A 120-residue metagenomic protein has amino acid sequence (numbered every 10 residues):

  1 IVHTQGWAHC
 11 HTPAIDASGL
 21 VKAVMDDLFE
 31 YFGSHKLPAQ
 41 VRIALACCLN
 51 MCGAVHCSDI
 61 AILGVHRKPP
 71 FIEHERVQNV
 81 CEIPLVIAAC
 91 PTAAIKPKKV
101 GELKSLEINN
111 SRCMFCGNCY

Functional and structural regions predicted by a protein language model:
I1-V80: Small-residue-enriched alpha-helical segments and adjacent helix-cap loops that form tight helix-helix packing
A46, L63-V65, K98-V100, I108-N109: Generic beta-strand/beta-sheet core signal
V77-C81, E107-N110: Short, solvent-exposed segments of well-ordered alpha helices
L85-L106, R112-Y120: Iron-sulfur cluster-binding cysteine motifs and their immediate structural context in ferredoxin-like electron-transfer
